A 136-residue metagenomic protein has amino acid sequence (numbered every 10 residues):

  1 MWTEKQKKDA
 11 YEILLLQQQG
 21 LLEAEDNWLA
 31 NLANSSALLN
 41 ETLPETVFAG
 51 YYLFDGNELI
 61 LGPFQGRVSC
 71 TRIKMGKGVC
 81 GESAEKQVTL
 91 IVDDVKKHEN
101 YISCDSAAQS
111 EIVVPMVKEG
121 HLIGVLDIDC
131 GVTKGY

Functional and structural regions predicted by a protein language model:
M1-E4, D129-Y136: Regulatory loop-to-helix N-cap segments in sensory/regulatory domains that couple ligand/signal detection
M1-G62: Intrinsically disordered, low-complexity terminal regulatory regions
G20-A24, Y101, G131: General structural signal for alpha-helix termini and helix-helix connectors
T46, F54-C104: Regulatory sensory and allosteric helical modules in signal-transduction proteins and certain transcription factors
S110-V117: A short, aliphatic-rich beta-strand micro-motif
G124-V125: Short glycine-/small-residue motifs
